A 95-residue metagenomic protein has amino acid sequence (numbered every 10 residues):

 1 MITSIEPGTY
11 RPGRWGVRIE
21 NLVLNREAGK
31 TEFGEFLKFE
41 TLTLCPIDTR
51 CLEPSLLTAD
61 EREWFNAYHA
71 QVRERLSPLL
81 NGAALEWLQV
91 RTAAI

Functional and structural regions predicted by a protein language model:
M1-I95: Charged, cofactor-coupling segments
